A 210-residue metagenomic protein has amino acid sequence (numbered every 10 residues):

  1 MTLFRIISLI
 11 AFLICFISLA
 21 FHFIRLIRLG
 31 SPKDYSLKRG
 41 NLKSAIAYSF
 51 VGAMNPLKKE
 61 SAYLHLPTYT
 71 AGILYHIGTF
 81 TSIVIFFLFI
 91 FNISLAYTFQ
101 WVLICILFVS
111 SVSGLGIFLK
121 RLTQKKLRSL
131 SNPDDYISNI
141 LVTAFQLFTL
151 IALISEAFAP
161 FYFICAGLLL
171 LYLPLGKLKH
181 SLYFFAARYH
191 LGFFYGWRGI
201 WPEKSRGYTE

Functional and structural regions predicted by a protein language model:
M1-P32: N-terminal signal-anchor transmembrane alpha helix
F12-S18, L66-F87, L107-I117, S138-L150: Hydrophobic alpha-helical transmembrane segments of multi-pass integral membrane proteins
F23-E60: Membrane-interface amphipathic/juxtamembrane segments adjacent to transmembrane helices
V51-Y75: Membrane interfacial helix-start motif at the N-side
S82-T98, L150-S155: Juxtamembrane "helix exit" motif at the C-terminal ends of alpha-helical transmembrane segments in multi-pass membrane
L88-L130, H180-F184: Alpha-helical transmembrane segments and their immediate juxtamembrane interface regions
T123-A144: Membrane-helix boundary/juxtamembrane motif in polytopic membrane proteins
I140-E210: Terminal transmembrane helical module of multi-pass membrane proteins
